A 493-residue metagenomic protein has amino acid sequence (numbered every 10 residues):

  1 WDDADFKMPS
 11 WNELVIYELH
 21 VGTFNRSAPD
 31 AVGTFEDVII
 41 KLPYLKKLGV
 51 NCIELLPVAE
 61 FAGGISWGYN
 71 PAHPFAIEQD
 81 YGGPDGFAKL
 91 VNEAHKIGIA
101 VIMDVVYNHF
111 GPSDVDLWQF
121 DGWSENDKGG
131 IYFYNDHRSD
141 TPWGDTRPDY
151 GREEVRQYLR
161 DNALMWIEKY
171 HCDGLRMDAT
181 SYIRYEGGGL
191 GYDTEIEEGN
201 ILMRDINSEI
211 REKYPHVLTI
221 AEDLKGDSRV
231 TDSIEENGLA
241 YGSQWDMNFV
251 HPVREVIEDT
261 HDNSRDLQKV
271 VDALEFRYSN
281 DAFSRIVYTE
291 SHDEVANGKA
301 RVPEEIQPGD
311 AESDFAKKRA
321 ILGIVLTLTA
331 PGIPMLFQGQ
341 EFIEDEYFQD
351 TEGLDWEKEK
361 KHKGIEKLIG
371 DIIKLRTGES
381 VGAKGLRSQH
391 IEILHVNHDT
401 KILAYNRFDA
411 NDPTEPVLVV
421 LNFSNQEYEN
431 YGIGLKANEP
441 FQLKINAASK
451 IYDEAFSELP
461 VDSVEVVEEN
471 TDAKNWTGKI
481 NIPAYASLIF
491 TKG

Functional and structural regions predicted by a protein language model:
D2-K7, V271-F276, I391, N475-G478: Short, P/G- and charge-enriched loop/turn segments at secondary-structure junctions
A4-W11, H20-E195, I206: Substrate-binding/active-site clefts of carbohydrate-active enzymes
L19, L45, L55, P74 (+11 more regions): Conserved, mostly hydrophobic/aromatic
F24, L190-D193, E305-K317, D355-K363 (+1 more regions): Active-site rim elements
S27-K41, R301-D310, I451-N470: Short, polar loop/linker segments at the starts of domains and inter-domain junctions
H171-D173, Y185-Q349, T377, V381-A383 (+4 more regions): Conserved alpha/beta catalytic core and glycan-binding cleft of carbohydrate-active enzymes
S208, Y214, E357-I393, A486: Aromatic- and carboxylate-lined catalytic core of secreted/periplasmic carbohydrate-active enzymes
S457-G493: C-terminal beta-strand-rich structural cap/linker in extracellular carbohydrate-active enzymes
